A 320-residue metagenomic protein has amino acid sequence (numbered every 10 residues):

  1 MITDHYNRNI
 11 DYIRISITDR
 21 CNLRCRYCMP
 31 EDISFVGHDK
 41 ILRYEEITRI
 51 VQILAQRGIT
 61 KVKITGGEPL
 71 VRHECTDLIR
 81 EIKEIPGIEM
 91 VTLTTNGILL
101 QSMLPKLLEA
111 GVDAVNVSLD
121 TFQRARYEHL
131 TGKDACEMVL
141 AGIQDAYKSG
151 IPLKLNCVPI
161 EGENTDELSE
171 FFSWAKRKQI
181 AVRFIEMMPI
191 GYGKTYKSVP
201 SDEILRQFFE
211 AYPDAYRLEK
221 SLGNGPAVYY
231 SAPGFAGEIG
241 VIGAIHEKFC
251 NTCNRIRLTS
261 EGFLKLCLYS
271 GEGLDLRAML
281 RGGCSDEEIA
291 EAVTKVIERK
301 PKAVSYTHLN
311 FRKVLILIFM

Functional and structural regions predicted by a protein language model:
H5-Y44, L268: Canonical Radical SAM [4Fe-4S] cluster-binding loop centered on the CxxxCxxC motif and its immediate flanking residues
L23, R124-A125, K248, L274: Glycine-centered loop/turn positions within well-structured domains that cap or flank conserved ligand/cofactor-binding
R24, C28, R72, A125 (+3 more regions): Residues that scaffold the ATP/ADP-binding catalytic core of kinase and kinase-like folds
I33-G37, Q123-L130, G191-T195, D275-L276: A short acidic, helix-capping loop that chelates divalent metal ions and anchors anionic groups
I41-I64, V71-I185: Radical SAM/AdoMet-radical enzyme domain recognition
G191-S305: Accessory C-terminal segments flanking Radical SAM cores
T307-N310: Conserved small/polar residues in nucleotide/adenosyl-binding loops
V314-M320: Cationic, amphipathic, low-complexity alpha-helical segments enriched in hydrophobics plus arginine/proline
